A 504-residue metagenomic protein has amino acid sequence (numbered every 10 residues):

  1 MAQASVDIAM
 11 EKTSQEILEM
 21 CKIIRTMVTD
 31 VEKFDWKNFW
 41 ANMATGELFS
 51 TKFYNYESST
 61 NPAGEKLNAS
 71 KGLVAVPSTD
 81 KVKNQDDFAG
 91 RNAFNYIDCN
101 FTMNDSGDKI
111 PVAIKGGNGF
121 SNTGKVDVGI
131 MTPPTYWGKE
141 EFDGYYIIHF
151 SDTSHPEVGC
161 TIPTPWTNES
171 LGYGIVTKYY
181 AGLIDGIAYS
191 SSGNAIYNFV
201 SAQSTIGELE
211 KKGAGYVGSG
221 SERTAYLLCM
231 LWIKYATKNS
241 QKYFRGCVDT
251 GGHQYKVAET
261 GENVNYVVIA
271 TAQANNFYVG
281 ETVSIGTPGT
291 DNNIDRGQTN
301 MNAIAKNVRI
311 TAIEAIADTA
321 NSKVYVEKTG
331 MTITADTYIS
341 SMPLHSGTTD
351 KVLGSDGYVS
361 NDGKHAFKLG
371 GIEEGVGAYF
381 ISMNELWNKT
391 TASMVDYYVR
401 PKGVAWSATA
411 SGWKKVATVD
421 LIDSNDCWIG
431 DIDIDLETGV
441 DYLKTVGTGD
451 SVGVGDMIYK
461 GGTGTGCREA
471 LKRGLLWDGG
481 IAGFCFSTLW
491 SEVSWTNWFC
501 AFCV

Functional and structural regions predicted by a protein language model:
M1-F34: N-terminal low-complexity, intrinsically disordered "leader/linker" segments enriched in small/polar and basic residues
K22-H155, V283: N-terminal module-boundary/linker segments of secreted carbohydrate-active enzymes
K33-E65, C229, I310, Y379-W387 (+1 more regions): C-terminal, surface-exposed recognition/capping segments
K66-S70, D143-H155, D185-V200, G483-S487 (+1 more regions): Short, polar loop/linker segments at the starts of domains and inter-domain junctions
L67, G72-Q85, A113-G116, N122-Y173 (+6 more regions): Carbohydrate-recognition beta-sandwich/jelly-roll modules in extracellular/periplasmic carbohydrate-active proteins
G116-F120, E141-H149, D185-S190, L228-W232 (+3 more regions): Short, solvent-exposed loop/turn and secondary-structure capping segments
G117, Y243-E262, T332-D362, A392-I434 (+2 more regions): Surface-exposed intrinsically disordered loops and tails
G124-V126, V158-T290, G297-G375, W498: Short aromatic-cysteine micro-motif
